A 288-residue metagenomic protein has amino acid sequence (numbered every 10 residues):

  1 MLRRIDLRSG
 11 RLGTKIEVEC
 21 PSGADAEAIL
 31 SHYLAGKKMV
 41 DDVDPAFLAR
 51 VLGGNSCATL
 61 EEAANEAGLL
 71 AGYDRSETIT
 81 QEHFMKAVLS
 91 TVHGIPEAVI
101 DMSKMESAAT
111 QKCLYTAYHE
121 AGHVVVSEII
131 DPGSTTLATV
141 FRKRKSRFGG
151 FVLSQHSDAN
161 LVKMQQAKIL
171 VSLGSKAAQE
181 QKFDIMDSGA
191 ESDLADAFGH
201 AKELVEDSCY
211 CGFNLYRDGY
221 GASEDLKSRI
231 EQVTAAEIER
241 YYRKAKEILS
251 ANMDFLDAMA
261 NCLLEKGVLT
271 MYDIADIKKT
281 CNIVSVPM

Functional and structural regions predicted by a protein language model:
M1-A159, M164, K182: AAA+ P-loop ATPase motor domain of ring mechanoenzymes
M102-K104, A108-Y118, V124-M288: Soluble catalytic regions of large protease machineries
